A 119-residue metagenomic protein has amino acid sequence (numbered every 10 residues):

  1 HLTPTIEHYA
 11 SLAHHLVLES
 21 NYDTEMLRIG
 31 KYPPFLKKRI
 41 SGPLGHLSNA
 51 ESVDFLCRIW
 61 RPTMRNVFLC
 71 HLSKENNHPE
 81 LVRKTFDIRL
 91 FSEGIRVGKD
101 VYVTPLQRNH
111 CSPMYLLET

Functional and structural regions predicted by a protein language model:
H1: Switch II (G3) loop of P-loop NTPases
P4-V101: Cap/insert and terminal regions of metallo-dependent hydrolase folds
V101-T119: Short, basic/aromatic-enriched C-terminal tail that caps enzymatic domains
